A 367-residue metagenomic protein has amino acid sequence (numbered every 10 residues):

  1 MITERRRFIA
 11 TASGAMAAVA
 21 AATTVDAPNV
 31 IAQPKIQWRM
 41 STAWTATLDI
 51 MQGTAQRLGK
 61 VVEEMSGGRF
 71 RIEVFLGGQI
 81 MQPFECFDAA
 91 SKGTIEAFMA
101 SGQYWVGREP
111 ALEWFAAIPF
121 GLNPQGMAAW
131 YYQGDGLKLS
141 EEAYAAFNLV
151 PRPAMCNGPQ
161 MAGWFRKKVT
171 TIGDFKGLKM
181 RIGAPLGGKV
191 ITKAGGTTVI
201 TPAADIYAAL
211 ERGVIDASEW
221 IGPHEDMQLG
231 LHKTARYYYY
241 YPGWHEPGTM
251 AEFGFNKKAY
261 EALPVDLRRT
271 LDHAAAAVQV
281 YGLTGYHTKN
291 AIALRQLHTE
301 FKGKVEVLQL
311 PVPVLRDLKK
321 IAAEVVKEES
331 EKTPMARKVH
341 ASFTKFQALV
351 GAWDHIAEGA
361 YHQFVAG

Functional and structural regions predicted by a protein language model:
I2-T23, P28-M127, D135, E142-G367: N-terminal secretory/targeting leader peptides
